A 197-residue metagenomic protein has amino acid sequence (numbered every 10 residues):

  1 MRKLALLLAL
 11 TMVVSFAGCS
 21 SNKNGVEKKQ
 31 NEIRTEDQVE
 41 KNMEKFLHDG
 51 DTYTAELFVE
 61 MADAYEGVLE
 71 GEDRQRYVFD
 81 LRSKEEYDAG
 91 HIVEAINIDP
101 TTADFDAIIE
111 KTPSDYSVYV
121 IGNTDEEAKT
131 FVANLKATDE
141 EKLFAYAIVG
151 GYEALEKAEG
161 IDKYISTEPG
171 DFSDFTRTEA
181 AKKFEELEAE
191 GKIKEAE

Functional and structural regions predicted by a protein language model:
M1-L8: Positively charged n-region of N-terminal signal peptides that target proteins for export
T11-M12: Repetitive helical segments and hydrophobic/amphipathic motifs
S15-G18: C-terminal motif of bacterial Sec signal peptides marking the signal peptidase cleavage site
S20-A89, S166-E197: Flexible, polar/low-complexity N-terminal or interdomain linker segments that lie immediately upstream of folded
I92: Glycine-rich loop at the start of a catalytic domain that most often binds anionic cofactors/ligands
I98, T102-E156: Catalytic cysteine-centered active loop of the rhodanese-like fold, especially the PTP/DSP P-loop
A147-F175: Cysteine-dependent PTP/DSP-like catalytic domain, specifically the C-terminal lobe
